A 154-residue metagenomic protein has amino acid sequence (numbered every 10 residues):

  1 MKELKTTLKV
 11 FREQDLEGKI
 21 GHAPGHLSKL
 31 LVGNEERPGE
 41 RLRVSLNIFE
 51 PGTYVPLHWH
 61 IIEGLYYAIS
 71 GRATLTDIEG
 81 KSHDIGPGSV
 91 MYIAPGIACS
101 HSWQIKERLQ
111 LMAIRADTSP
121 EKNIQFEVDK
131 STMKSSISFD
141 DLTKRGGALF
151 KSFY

Functional and structural regions predicted by a protein language model:
M1-R41, F126-Y154: A short, N-terminal "cap"/entry segment at the start of jelly-roll beta-barrel domains of the cupin/DSBH fold
S28, V32, S45-H60: Conserved short histidine dyad/triad with adjacent acidic residue
V44, Y92, K106-I124: A short hydrophobic beta-strand segment most commonly corresponding to one strand of the jelly-roll/cupin
T53-V55, G71-T76: Short beta-strand segments in beta-sandwich/barrel cores
I62-A73: Glycine- and acidic-residue-biased ligand/ion/polar-headgroup-sensing regions
E79-P95: Short acidic-glycine-tyrosine-enriched beta hairpin
